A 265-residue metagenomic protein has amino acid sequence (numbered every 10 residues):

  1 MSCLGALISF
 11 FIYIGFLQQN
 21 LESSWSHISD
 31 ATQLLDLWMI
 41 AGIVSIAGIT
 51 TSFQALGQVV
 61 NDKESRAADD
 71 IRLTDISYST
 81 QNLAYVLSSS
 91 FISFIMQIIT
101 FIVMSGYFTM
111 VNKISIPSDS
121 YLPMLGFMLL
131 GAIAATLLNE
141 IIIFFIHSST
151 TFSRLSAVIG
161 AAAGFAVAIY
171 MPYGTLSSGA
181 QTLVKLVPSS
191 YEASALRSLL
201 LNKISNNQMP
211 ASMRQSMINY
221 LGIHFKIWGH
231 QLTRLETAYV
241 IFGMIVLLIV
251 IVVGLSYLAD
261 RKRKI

Functional and structural regions predicted by a protein language model:
M1-S23, L35-T51, S90, F94-M96 (+2 more regions): Hydrophobic alpha-helical transmembrane segments of multi-pass membrane transport/permease proteins
C3-L4, M39-I40, Y121-L129, R154-L155 (+2 more regions): Hydrophobic alpha-helical transmembrane segments
G5-I12, L35-V111: Hydrophobic alpha-helical transmembrane segments of multi-pass membrane transport proteins
I12-L21, I143-N202: Transmembrane helix segments
I14, Q18-S26, R66, F101 (+6 more regions): Transmembrane helix-loop junctions in multipass membrane proteins, especially transporters and channels
D30-N61, F127-F144, A166, Y170 (+1 more regions): Hydrophobic alpha-helical transmembrane segments of membrane proteins
Y78, S89-V167: Alpha-helical transmembrane segments and their short interhelical loops
A211-I265: Junction motif at the cytosolic side of a transmembrane helix
